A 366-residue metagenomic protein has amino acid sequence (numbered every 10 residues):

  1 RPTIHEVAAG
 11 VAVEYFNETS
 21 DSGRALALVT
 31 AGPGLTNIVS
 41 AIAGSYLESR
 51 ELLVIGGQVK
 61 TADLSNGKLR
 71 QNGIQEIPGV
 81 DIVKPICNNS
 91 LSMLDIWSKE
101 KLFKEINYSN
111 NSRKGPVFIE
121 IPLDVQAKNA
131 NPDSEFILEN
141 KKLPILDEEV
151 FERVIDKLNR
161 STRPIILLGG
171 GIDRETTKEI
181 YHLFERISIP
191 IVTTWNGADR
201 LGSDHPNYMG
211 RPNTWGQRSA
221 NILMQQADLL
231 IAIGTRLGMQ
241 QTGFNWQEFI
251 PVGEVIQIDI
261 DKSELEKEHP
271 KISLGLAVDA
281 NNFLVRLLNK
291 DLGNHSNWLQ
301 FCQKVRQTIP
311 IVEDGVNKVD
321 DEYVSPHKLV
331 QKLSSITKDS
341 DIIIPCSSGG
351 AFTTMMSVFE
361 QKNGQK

Functional and structural regions predicted by a protein language model:
R1-G293, K332, I336: N-terminal alpha/beta PP-like core and its mobile active-site loop of ThDP/TPP-dependent enzymes
F118-E120, L299-Q303, S347-S348: Short coil/turn segments at secondary-structure boundaries
S134-F151, H295-Y323: Long, charged amphipathic helices and adjacent flexible linkers at domain junctions
V305-K366: Active-site diphosphate/adenylate-binding microenvironment
